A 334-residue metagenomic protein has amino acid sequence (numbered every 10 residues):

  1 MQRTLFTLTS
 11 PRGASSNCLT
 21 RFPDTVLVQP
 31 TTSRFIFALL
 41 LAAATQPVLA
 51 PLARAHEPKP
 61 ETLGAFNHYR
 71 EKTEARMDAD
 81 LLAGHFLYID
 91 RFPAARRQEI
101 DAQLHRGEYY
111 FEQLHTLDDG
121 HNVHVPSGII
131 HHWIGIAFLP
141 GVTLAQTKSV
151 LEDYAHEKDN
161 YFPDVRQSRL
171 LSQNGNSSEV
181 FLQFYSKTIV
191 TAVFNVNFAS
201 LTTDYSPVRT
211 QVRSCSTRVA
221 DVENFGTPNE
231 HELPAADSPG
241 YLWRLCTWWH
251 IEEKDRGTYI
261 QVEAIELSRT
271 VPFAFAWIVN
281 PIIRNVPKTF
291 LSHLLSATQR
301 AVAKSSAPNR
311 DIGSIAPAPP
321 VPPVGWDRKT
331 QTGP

Functional and structural regions predicted by a protein language model:
M1-T32: N-terminal secretory signal peptides that target proteins for export/translocation
R3, P30, P47, T330-T332: Intrinsic disorder/low-complexity segments enriched in polar/small residues
T25-L27, P47, P320-P323: Detector for intrinsically disordered, low-structure N-terminal pre-sequences
P30, R34-P47: Bacterial N-terminal signal peptides
V48-A55: Sec/Tat signal peptide C-region and signal peptidase I cleavage site
H56-P334: Eukaryotic helix-grip
